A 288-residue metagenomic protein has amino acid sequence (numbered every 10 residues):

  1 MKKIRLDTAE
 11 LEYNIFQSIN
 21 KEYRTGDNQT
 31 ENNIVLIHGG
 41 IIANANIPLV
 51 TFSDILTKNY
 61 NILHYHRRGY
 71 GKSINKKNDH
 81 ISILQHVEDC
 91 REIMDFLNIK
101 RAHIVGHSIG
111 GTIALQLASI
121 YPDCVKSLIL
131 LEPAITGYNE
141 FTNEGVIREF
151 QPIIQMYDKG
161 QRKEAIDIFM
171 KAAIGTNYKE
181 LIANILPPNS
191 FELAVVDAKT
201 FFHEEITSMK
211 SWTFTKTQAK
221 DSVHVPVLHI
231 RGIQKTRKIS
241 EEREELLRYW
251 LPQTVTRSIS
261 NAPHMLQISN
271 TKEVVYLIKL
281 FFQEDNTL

Functional and structural regions predicted by a protein language model:
T8-N75, I93: Conserved HGGG/HGGXW glycine-rich cap/lid loop of the alpha/beta-hydrolase fold
L84-A102: Conserved acidic catalytic loop of the alpha/beta-hydrolase fold
I104-G106, L131: Short beta-strand immediately N-terminal to the catalytic nucleophile in serine-hydrolase-like folds
G106, G110, A114: Gly/Ala-rich beta-loop-alpha elbow adjacent to hydrolase catalytic centers
L115-S119, C124-D158: Flexible "cap/lid" loop of the alpha/beta hydrolase fold
Q161-H203: Conserved alpha/beta-hydrolase catalytic His-Asp/Glu region
F191-Y249, V255-S258: Conserved serine/cysteine hydrolase catalytic core
I259-T271: Catalytic histidine-centered segment of alpha/beta-hydrolase-like enzymes
